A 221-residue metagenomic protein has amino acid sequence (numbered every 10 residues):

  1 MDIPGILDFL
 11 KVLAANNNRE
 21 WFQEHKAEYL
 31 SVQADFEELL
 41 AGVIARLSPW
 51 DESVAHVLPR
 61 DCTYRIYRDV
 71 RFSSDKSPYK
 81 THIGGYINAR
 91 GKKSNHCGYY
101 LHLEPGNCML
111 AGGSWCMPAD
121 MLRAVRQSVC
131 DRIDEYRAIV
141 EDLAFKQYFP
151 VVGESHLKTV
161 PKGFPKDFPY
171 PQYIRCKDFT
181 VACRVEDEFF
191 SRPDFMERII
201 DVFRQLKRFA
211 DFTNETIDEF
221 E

Functional and structural regions predicted by a protein language model:
D2-S31, V181-F195: Short His/Asp/Glu-rich catalytic/ion-coordination signatures at enzyme active sites or charged loops
I3, A138-D142, D218-E219: Well-ordered alpha/beta subsegment
G5, A15-W50, D201-F220: Contiguous, amphipathic alpha-helical segments that mediate oligomerization or scaffolding in large protein assemblies
D8-F9, H25-E28, Y86, A111 (+3 more regions): Short, hydrophobic/aromatic alpha-helical segments in well-folded domains
D35-G91: Extended cationic-aromatic binding surfaces that line active-site or macromolecule-binding grooves and engage
R71-C130: Aromatic- and glycine-enriched beta-alpha-beta binding-site module
P105-F164: Compact, glycine/acidic-enriched structural inserts
F168-E221: Charge-rich, low-complexity terminal tails
